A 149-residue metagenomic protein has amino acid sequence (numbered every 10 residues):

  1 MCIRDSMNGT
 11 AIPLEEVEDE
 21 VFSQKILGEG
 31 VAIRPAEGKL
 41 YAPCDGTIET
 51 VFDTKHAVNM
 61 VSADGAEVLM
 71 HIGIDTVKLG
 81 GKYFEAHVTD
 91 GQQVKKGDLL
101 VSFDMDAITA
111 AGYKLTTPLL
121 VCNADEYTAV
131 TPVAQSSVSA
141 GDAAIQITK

Functional and structural regions predicted by a protein language model:
M1-D5: Conserved small/polar residues in nucleotide/adenosyl-binding loops
G9-A11, Y41-I48, V88-S102, S137-Q146: Short, well-structured beta-strand-loop connectors
E15-K39: Short glycine/threonine/proline-enriched tight-turn/helix- or strand-capping micro-motif at secondary-structure
S23-K25, A32-R34, V58-A63, L69-H71 (+1 more regions): Short, acidic/hydrophobic/Gly-rich beta-strand patch recurrent on exposed beta strands that often constitutes part
G30-H56: Short, glycine/small-residue-enriched coil/turn segments at secondary-structure junctions
T47-V77: Zn2+-dependent peptidoglycan hydrolase active-site motif and core
M70-Q93, A129-S137: Short histidine-centered loop motifs in beta-beta connectors
D98-V133, S137-V138, Q146-T148: Conserved, short, structured surface segments that act as functional micro-motifs
